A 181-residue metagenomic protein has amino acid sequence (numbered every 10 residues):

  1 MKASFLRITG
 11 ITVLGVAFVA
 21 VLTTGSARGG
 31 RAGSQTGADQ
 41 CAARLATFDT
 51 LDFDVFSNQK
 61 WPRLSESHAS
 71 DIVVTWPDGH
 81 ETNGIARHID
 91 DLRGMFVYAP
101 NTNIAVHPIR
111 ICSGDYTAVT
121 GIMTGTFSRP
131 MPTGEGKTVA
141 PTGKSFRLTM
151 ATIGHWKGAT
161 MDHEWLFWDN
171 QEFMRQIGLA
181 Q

Functional and structural regions predicted by a protein language model:
M1-R7: Positively charged n-region of N-terminal signal peptides that target proteins for export
R7-G10, L22-Q181: C-terminal and inter-domain tail/linker signature
T12-V19: Core hydrophobic alpha-helical transmembrane segments of single-pass membrane proteins
